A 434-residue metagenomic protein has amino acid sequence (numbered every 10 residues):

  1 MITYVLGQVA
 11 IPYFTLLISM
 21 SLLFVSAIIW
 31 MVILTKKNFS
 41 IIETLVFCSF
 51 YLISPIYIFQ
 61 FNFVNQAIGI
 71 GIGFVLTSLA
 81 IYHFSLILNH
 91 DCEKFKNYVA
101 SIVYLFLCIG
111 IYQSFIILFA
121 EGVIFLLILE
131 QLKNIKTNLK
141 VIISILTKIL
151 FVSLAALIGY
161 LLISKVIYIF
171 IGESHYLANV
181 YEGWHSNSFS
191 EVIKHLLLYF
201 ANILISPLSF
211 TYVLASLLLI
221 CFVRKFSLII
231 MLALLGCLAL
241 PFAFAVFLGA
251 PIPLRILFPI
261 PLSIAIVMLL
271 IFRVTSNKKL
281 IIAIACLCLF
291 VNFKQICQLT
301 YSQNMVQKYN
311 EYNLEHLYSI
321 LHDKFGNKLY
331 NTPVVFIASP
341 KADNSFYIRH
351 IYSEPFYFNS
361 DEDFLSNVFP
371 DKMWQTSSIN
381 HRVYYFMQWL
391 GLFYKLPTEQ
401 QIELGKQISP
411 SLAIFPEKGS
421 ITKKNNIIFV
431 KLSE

Functional and structural regions predicted by a protein language model:
M1-L23, A27-I29, C48, S54-P55 (+3 more regions): Transmembrane catalytic cores of multi-pass membrane glycosyltransferases and polysaccharide-assembly enzymes
M1-V46, I142, K278, L289-E434: Intrinsically disordered, polar/acidic, low-complexity terminal segments
A27-T35, T77-N89, A100, Y104 (+2 more regions): Hydrophobic transmembrane alpha-helices
M31-I56, V75, C92-K96: Transmembrane-helix signature of polytopic, membrane-embedded enzymes that assemble or transfer cell-envelope glycans
G73-V75, S101, L126-E130, H195-F210 (+3 more regions): Juxtamembrane/interfacial segments around transmembrane helices
H83-F106, K136-S144, K279-I282: Short hydrophobic alpha-helices at membrane interfaces in multi-pass membrane enzymes
K96-N97, F226, R273-I296: Signature aromatic-anchored transmembrane alpha helix within multi-pass, membrane-resident enzymes that catalyze glycan
L248-S276: Hydrophobic/aromatic-rich transmembrane helices and adjacent perimembrane loops
